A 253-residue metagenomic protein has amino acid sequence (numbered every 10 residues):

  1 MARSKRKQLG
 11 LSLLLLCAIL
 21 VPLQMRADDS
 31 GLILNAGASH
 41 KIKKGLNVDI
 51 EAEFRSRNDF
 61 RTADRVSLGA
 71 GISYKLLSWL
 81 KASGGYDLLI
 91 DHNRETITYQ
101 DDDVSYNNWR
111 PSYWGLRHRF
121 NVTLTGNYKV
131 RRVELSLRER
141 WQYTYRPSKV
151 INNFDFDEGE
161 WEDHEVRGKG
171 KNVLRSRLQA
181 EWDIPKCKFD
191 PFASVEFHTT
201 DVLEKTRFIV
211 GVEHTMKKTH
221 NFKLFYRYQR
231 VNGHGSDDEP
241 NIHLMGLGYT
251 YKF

Functional and structural regions predicted by a protein language model:
R26-I33, S56-R65, G170, H198-T206 (+1 more regions): Solvent-exposed loop/turn segments connecting transmembrane beta-strands in outer-membrane beta-barrel proteins
A27-N93: Start-of-domain marker
A36-H40, A70-Y74, V122-G126, E139-W141 (+3 more regions): Residues on the lipid-exposed face of transmembrane beta-strands in outer-membrane beta-barrel proteins
K44-I50, W79-G84, R131-L135, K186-P191 (+1 more regions): Repeated loop/turn-to-beta-strand initiation elements of outer-membrane beta-barrel proteins
K44-L46, R138-D190, S194, Y251: Detector for outer-membrane/organellar transmembrane beta-barrel domains, recognizing the amphipathic beta-strand
A52-N58, Y86-H92, Y128-V130, W141-P147 (+3 more regions): Transmembrane beta-strands of outer-membrane beta-barrel pores
F54-N58, Y106-P111, E160-V166, E196-H198 (+1 more regions): Extracellular loop and loop/strand-boundary signature of outer-membrane beta-barrel proteins
A193, L203-F253: Predominantly the C-terminal beta-signal and adjacent terminal strand-loop region of outer-membrane beta-barrel
